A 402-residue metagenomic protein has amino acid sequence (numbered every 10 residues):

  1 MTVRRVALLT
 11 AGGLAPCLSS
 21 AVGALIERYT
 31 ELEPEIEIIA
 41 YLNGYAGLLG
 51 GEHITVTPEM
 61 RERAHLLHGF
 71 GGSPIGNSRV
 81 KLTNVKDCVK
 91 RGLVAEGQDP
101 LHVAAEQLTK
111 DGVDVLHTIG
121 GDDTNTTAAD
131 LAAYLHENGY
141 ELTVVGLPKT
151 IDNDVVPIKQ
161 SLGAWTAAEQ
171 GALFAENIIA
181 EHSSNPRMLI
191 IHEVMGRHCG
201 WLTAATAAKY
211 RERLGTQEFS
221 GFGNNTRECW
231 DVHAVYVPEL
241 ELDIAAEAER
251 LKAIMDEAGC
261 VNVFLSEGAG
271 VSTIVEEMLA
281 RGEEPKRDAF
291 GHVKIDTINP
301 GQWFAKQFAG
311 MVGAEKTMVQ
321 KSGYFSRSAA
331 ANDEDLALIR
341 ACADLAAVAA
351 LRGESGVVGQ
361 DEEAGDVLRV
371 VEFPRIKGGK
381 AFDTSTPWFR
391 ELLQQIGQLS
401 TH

Functional and structural regions predicted by a protein language model:
V3-A7, V261: Residues that mark the start of a beta-strand
A11-G13, Y41-A46, R79-V80, G121-D122 (+5 more regions): Short, ordered loop/turn segments at secondary-structure junctions
A15-L25, L48-L49, T83, D99-H102 (+6 more regions): Short glycine/serine/threonine-rich phosphate/pyrophosphate-binding segments that cradle anionic phosphate groups
I26-E31, E35-M60, A129, H136-I178: Glycine/threonine-rich beta-strand-loop-alpha-helix active-site module that forms ligand/phosphate-binding
Y29, P34-D111: Glycine-rich nucleotide/cofactor/substrate-binding loop typically near the N-terminus or early in the first domain
E106-Q107, D111, T118-G120, T126-D130 (+2 more regions): Accessory alpha-helical/coil subdomains and C-terminal extensions that flank or cap enzyme catalytic cores
G270-H402: C-terminal non-catalytic interaction/assembly regions of soluble proteins
